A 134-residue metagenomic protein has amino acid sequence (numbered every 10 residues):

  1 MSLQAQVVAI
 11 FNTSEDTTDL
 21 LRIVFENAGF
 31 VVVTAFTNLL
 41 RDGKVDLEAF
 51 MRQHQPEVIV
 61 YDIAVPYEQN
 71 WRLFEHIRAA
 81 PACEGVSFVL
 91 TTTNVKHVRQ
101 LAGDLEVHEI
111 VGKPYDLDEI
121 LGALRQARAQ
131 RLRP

Functional and structural regions predicted by a protein language model:
F11-N12: Conserved acidic carboxylate
E15-N38: Two-component/phosphorelay signaling modules centered on CheY-like receiver
D42-K44, E57-I77: Conserved phosphotransfer microenvironments
Q55-E57, P81-S87: His-Asp phosphorelay/catalytic-motif detector in bacterial-type signaling
Q69-R72, T93-V111: Alpha4 helix (beta4-alpha4-beta5 surface) of REC/receiver domains from two-component response regulators
V89-T91: Hydrophobic/aromatic residues positioned on beta-strands within the core alpha/beta folds
Y115-R125: C-terminal output helix
R125-P134: The C-terminal output helix
